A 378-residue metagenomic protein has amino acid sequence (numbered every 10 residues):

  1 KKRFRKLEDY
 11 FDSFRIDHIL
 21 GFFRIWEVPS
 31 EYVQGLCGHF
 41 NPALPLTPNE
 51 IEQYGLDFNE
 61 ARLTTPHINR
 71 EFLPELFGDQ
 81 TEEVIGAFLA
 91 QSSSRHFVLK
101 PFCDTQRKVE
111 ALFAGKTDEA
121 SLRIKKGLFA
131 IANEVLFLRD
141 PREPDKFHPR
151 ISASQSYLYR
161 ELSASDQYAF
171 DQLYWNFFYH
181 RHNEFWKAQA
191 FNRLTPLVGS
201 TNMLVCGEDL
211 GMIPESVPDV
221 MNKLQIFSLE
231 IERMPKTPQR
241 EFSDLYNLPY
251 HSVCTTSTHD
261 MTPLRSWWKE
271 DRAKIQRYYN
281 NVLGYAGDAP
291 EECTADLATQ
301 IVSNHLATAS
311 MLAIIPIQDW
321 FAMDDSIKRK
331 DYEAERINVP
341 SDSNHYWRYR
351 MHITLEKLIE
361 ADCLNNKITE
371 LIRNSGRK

Functional and structural regions predicted by a protein language model:
K1-K378: Catalytic cores of glycan-processing enzymes that make or break glycosidic bonds
